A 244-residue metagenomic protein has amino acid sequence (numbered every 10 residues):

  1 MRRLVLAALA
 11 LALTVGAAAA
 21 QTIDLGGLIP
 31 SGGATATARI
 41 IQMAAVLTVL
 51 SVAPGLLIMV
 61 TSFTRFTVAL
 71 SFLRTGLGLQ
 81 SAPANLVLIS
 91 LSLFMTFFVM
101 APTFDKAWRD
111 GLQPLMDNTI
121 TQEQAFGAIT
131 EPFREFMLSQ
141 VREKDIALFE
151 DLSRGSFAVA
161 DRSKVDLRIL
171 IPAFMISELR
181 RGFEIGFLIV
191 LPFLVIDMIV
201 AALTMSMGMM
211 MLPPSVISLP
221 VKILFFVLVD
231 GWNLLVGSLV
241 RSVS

Functional and structural regions predicted by a protein language model:
M1-Q21: N-terminal secretory/membrane targeting signals
A19-S244: Hydrophobic alpha-helical segments and their helix-loop boundaries in membrane and membrane-proximal proteins
